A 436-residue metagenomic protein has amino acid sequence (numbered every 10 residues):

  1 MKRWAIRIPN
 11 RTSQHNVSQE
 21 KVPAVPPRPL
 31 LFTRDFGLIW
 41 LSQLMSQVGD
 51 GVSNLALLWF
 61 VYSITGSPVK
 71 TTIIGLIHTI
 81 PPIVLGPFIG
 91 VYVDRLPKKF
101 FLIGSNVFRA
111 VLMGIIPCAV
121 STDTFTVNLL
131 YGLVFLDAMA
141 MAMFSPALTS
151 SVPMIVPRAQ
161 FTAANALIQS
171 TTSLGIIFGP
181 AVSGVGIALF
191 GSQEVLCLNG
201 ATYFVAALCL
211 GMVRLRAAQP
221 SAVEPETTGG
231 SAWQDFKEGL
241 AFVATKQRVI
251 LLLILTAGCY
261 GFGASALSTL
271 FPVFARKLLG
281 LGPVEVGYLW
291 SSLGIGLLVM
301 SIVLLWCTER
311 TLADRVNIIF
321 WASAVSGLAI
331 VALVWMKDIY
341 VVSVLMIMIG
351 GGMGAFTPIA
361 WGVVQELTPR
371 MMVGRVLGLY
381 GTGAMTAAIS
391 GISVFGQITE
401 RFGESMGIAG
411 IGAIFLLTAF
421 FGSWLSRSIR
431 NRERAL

Functional and structural regions predicted by a protein language model:
M1-L31, L425-L436: Intrinsic disorder in cytosolic terminal tails and internal cytosolic loops of multi-pass membrane transporters
W4-A5, V84, F101, I115 (+4 more regions): C-terminal transmembrane bundle of multi-pass solute transporters/carriers
E20, G211-E238, R432-L436: Flexible cytoplasmic inter-helical loops of multi-pass small-molecule transporters
V22-P81, A241, T245-L293: Helix-loop boundary and gating motifs at the non-cytosolic
R28-T33, V48, V120-T124, T227 (+3 more regions): Helix-boundary and loop/linker segments of multi-pass membrane transporters
G37-N54, I77-V93, P97-L112, L129-A188 (+6 more regions): Substrate-agnostic recognition of the 12-TM MFS/MFS-like secondary transporter fold
T65, P97, A119-V120, M336-K337: Helix-breaking motifs and short loop linkers at transmembrane-helix boundaries and internal kinks in secondary membrane
V127-V134, A138, A163-S221, S291-I295 (+3 more regions): Hydrophobic alpha-helical transmembrane segments
